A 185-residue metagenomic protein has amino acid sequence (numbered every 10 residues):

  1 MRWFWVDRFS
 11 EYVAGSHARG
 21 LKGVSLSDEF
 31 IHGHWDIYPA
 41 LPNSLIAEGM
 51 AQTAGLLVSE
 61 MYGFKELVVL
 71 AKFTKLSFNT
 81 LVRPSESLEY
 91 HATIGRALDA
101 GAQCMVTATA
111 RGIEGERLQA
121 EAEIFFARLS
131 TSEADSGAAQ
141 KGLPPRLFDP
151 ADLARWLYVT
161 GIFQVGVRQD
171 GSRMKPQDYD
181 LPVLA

Functional and structural regions predicted by a protein language model:
M1-L41, R168-A185: Catalytic strand-loop segment that frames the active site of acyl-thioester-processing enzymes
W3-W5, L88, A102-C104: Hydrophobic core residues within well-ordered beta-strands of beta-rich domains
F4-R8, A71, Y90-A92, A122: Small-residue-enriched segments and motifs
R8-E11, K75, T80, I94-R96: A residue-level detector for short acidic-glycine micro-motifs
A14, R83-P84, T93-A185: HotDog/MaoC-like acyl-thioester-processing domains
L21, T74-S77, F125-A127: Residues in well-ordered beta-strands of folded domains
W35-P42, A47-G55: Compact, glycine-rich, soluble single-domain proteins
T53-H91: Hydrophobic beta-strand-centered segment that forms part of the acyl-chain substrate-binding groove
